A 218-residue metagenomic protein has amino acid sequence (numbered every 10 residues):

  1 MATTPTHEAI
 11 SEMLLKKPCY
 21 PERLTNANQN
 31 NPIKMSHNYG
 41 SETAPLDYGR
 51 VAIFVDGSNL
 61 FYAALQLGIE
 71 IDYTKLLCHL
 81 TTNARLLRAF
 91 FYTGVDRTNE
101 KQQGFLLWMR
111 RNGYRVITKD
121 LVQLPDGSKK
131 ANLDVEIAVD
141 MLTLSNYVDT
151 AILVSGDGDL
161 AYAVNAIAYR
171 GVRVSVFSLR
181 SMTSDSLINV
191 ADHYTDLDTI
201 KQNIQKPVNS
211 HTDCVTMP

Functional and structural regions predicted by a protein language model:
M1-P218: Terminal and domain-boundary accessory regions
